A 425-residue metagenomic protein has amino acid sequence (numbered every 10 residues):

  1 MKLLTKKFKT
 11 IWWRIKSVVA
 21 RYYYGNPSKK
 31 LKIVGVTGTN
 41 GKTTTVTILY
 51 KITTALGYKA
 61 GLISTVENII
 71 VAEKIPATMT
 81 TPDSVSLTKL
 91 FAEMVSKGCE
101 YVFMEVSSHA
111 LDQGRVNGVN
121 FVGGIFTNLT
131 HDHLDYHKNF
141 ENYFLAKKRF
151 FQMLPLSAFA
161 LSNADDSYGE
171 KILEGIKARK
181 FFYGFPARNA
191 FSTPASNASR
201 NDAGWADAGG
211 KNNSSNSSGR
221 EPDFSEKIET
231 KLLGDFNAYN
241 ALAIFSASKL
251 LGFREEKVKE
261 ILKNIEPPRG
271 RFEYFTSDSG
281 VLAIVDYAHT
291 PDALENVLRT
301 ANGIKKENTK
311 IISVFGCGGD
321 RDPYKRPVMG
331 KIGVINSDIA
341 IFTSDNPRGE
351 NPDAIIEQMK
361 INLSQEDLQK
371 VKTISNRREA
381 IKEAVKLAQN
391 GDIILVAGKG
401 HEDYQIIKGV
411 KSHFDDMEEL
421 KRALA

Functional and structural regions predicted by a protein language model:
K2-A164, Y168-K177, L242-L251, K305: Phosphate-binding loop of NTP-binding sites
K2-I11, R188-A190, S196-A198, D202-W205 (+3 more regions): ATP-dependent carboxylate-amine ligase
K16, I33, V46, G169 (+5 more regions): A general structural signal for well-ordered alpha-helical segments in protein cores
K29-L31, K97, G123-A283, K306-N308 (+1 more regions): Acidic, Mg2+-coordinating active-site environments of NTP-dependent enzymes
T43, N240, D286-T290: Short, conserved phosphate/pyrophosphate- and ester-handling motifs at nucleotide-, phospho-/glycolipid
G57, V71-E73, S225, G280 (+1 more regions): Residue-level detection of beta-strand-connecting loop/turn positions
K59-A60, Y101-V102, A178-K180, I311 (+2 more regions): Hydrophobic anchor at the start of a short beta-strand that flanks the dinucleotide cofactor-binding loop
L62-E67, G184-F185, G398-G400: Short, small-residue-rich loop/turn micro-motifs
